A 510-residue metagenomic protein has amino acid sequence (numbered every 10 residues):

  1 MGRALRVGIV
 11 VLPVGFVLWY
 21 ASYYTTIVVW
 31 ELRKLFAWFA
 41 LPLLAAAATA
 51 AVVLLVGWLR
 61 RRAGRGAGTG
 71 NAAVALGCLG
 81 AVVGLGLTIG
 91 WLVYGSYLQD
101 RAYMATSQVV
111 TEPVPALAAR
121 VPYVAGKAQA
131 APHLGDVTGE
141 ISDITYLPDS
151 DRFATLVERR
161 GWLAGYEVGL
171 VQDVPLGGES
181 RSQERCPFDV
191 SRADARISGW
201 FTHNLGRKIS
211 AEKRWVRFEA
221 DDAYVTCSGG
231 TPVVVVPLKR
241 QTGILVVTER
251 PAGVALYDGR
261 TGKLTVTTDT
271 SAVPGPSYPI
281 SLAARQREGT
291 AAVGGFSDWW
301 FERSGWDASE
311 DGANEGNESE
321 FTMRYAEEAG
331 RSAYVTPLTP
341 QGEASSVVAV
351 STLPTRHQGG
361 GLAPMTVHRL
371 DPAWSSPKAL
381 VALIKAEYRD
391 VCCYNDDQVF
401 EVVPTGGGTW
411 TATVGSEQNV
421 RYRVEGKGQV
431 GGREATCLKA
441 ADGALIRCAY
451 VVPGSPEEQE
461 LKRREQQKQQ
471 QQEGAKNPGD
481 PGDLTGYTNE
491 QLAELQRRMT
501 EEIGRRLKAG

Functional and structural regions predicted by a protein language model:
G2-G510: Soluble extracytoplasmic regions of secretory-pathway and membrane proteins
